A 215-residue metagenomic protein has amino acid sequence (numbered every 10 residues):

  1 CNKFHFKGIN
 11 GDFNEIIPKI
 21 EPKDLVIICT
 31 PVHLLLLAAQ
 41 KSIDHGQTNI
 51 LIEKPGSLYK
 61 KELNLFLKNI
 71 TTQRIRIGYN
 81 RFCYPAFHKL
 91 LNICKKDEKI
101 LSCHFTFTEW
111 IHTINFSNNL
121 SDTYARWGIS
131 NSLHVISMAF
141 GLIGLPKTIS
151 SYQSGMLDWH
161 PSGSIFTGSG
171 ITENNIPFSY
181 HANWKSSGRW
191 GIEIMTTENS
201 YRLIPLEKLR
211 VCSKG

Functional and structural regions predicted by a protein language model:
C1-K7: N-terminal Rossmann-like dinucleotide-binding module
G8-L51, P55-N69: Beta-loop-alpha module in the N-terminal Rossmann-like domain of NAD(P)-dependent dehydrogenases, especially those
I17-I20, G56-F116: A contiguous active-site-proximal alpha/beta segment in oxidoreductase catalytic domains
C29-T30, S186, T196: Short, well-ordered coil/turn residues at beta-beta hairpins and beta-strand->alpha-helix junctions within
L51-I52, I75-I77, L203: Hydrophobic residues in well-ordered beta-strands that form the structural core
N115-R189: Rossmann-like dinucleotide-binding domain that binds NAD(P)(H)
T197-G215: C-terminal glycine/acidic-rich active-site capping loop/insertion
